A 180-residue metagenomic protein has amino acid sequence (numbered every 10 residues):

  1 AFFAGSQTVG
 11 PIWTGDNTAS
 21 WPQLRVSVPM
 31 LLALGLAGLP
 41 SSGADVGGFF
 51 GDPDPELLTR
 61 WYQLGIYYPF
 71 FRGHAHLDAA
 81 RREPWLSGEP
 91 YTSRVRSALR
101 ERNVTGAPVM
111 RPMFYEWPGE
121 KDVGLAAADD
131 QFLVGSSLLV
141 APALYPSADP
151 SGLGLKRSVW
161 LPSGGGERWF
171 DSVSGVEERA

Functional and structural regions predicted by a protein language model:
A1-A180: Catalytic-domain carbohydrate-binding cleft regions of carbohydrate-active enzymes
